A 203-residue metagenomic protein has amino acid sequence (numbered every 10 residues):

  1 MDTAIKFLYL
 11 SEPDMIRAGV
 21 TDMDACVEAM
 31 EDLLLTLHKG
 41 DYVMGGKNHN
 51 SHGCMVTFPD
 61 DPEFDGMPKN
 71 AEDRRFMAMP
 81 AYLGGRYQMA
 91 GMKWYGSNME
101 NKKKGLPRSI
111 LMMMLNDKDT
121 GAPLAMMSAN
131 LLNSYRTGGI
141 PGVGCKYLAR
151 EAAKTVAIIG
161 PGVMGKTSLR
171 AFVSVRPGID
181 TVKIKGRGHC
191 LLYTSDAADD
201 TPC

Functional and structural regions predicted by a protein language model:
M1-S134, I140-G142, A152: N-terminal ligand-binding/catalytic initiation module
L124, S134-Y135, M164-T167, L191-L192: Short, well-ordered, mixed-charge alpha-helical segments that flank or form enzyme active sites
P141, A152-V173, G186-G188: Glycine-rich adenosine-cofactor-binding loop
K146-R150: Glycine-rich helix-loop-beta junction characteristic of Rossmann-like nucleotide cofactor-binding loops
T155, D180-T181: Residues at the starts of beta-strands that form the adenosine-phosphate
S174-D180: Conserved S-adenosyl-L-methionine
T181-V182, L191: Adenine nucleotide-associated cytosolic modules
C190-C203: Single conserved hydrophobic/aromatic residue that forms the stacking wall/gate of nucleotide- or nucleobase-binding
